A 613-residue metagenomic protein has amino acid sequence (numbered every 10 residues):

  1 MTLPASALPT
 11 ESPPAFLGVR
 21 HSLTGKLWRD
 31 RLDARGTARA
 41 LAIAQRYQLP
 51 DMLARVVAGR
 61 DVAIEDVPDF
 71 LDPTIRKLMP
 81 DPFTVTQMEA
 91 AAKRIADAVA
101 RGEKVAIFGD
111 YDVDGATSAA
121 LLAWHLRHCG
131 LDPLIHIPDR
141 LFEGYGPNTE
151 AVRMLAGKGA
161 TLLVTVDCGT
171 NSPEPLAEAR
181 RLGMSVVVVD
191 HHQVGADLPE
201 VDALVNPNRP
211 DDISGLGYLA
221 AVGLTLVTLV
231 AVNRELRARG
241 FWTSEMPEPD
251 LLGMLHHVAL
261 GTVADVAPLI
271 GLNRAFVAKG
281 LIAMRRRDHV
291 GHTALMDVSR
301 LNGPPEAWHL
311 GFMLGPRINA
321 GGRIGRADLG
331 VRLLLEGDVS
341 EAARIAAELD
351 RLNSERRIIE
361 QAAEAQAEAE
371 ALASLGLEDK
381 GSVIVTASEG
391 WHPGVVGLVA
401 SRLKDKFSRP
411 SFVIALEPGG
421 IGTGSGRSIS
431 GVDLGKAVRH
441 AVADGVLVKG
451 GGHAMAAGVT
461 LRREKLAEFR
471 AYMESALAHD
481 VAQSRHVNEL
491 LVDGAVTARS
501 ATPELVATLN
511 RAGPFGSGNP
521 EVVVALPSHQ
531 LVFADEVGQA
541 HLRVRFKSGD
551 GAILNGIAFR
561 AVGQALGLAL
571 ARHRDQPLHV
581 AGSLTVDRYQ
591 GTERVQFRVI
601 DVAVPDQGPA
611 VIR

Functional and structural regions predicted by a protein language model:
T2-A5, P9, F16-V19, R127 (+6 more regions): Acidic, two-metal ion nucleic-acid-processing modules in DNA metabolism proteins
T2-R101, L260, L314-R351: Cofactor-/ligand-binding subdomain signature composed of acidic, glycine-rich, tryptophan-containing flexible loops
L53, V99-E103, Y111, G159 (+1 more regions): A structured phosphate/pyrophosphate-recognition subdomain
V57, D110-D112, V164, D190 (+7 more regions): Divalent metal-coordination and catalytic microenvironments
D69-M79, E103, H128-I137, E341-S354 (+3 more regions): Gly-rich Lys/Arg/Thr-decorated short loops/hinges at beta-loop-alpha junctions or inter-strand turns that position
T86-P199, L204-N206, A362, Q366 (+1 more regions): N-terminal small/polar loop signature for handling phosphorylated ligands or for N-terminal nucleophile
A373-S401: Flexible, glycine/threonine-enriched loop-and-boundary segments that flank and lead into catalytic domains of large
F412-S428: Short glycine-cluster motifs
